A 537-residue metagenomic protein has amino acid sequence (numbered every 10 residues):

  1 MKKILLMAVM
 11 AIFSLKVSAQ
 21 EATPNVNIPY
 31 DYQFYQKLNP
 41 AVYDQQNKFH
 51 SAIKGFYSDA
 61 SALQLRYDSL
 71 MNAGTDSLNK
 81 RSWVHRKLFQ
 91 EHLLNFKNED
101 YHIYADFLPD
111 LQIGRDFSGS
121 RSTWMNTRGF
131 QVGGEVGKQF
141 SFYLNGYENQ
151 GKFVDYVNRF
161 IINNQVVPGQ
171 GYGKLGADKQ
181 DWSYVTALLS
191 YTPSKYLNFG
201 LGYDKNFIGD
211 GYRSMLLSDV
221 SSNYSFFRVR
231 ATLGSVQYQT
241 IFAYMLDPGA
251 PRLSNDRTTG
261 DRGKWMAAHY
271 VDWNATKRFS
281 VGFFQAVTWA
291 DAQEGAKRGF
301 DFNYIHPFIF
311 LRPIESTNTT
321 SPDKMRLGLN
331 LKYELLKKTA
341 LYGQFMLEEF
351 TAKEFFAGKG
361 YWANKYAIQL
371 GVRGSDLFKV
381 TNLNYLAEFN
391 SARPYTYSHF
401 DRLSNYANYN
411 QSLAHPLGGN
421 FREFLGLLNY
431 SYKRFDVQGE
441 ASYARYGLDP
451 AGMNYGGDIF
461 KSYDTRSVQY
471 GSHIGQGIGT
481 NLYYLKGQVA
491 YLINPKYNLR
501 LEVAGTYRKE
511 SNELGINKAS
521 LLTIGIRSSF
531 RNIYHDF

Functional and structural regions predicted by a protein language model:
M1, M7-M10, M71, M125 (+6 more regions): Detector for methionine-enriched segments
M1-P24: Bacterial Sec-dependent N-terminal signal peptides
I4, W182, F279-F537: Exposed, low-structure sequence patches enriched in small/polar residues
L6, M10, A73-V84, G471-G475: Short, charged, low-hydrophobicity "junction" segments
E21-D291, A357-Y366, R373-H399, L403-G419 (+1 more regions): Outer-membrane beta-barrel channel domains
